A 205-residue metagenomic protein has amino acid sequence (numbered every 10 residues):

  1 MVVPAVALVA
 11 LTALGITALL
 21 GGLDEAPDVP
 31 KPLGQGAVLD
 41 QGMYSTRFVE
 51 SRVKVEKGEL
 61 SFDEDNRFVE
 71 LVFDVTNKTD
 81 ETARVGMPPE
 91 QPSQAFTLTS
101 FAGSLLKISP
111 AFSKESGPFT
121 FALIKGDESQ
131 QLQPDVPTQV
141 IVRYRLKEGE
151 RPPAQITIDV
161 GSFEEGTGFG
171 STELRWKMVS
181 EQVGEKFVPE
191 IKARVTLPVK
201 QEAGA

Functional and structural regions predicted by a protein language model:
M1-R47, E181-A205: Membrane engagement elements in two modes
P32-Q35, E56-G58, L123-E128: Short structured motifs
M43, R52-E70, E81-V85, S129-P134: Short, solvent-exposed beta-strand/turn "edge" segments of beta-rich domains on protein surfaces
V49-V55, T76-K78, G161-F163: Generic short beta-strand segments
V69-L71, V140-V142: Hydrophobic residues positioned within well-ordered beta-strands of beta-sheet architectures
T76-T138, G170, L174-G184: The feature marks short-to-medium sequence segments in extracytoplasmic or secretory-pathway proteins
Q139, L146-E173: Short, surface-exposed ligand- or partner-binding patches at beta-edge/loop junctions that are enriched in aromatics
